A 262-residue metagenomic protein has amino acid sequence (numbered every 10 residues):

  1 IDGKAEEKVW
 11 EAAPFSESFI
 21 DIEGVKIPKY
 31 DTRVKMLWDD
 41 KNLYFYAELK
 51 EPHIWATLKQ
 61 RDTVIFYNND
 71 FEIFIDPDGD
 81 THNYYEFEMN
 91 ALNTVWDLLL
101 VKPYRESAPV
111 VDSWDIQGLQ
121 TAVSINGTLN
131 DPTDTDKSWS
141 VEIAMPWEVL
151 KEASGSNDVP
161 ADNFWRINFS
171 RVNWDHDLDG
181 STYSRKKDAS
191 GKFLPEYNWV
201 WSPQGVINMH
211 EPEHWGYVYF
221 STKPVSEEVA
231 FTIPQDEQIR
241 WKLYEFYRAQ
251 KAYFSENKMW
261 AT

Functional and structural regions predicted by a protein language model:
I1-Y247: Structural preference for beta-rich elements and adjacent junctions enriched in aromatics
E245-T262: Short, glycine/small-hydrophobic-rich surface segments
